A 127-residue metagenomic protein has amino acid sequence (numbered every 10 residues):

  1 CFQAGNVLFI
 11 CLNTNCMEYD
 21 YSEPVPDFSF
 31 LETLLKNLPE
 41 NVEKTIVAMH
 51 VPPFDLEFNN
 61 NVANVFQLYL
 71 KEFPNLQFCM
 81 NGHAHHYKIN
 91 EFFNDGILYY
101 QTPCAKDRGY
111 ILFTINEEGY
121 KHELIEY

Functional and structural regions predicted by a protein language model:
C1-Q3, P39: An active-site-proximal structural segment forming one wall of the substrate-binding cleft that immediately precedes
F2, Y87-Y127: Binuclear metal-dependent phosphoesterase catalytic core
G5, L31-T33, Y69-E72, L76 (+3 more regions): Generic signature of intrinsically disordered, low-complexity segments enriched in small/polar residues
N6-C16, I46-A48, L98-C104, E123-I125: Active-site-proximal beta-strand elements of phosphoester/diester hydrolases
L8-I10, Y19-N94: His/acidic metal-ligating clusters that form di-metal
E18-D20, R108-G109: A short local loop/turn or secondary-structure capping micro-motif enriched for an aromatic residue
